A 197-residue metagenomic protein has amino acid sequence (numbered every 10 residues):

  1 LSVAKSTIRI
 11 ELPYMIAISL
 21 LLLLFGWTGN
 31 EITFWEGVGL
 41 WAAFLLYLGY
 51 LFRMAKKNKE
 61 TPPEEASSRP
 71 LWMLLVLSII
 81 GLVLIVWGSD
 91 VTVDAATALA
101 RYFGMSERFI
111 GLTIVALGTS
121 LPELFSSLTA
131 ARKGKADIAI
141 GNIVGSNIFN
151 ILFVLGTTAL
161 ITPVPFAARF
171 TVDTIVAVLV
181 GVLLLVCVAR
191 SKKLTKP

Functional and structural regions predicted by a protein language model:
L1-P197: Hydrophobic alpha-helical segments, chiefly the membrane-spanning helices and signal/signal-anchor peptides
